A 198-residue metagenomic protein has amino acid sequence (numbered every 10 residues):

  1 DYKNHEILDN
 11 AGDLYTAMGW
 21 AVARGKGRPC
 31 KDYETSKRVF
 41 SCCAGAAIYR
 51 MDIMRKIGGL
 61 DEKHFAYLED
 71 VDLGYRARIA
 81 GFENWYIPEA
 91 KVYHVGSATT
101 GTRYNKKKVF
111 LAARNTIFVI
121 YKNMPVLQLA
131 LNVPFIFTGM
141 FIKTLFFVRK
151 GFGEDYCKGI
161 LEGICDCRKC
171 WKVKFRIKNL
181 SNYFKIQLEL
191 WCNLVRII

Functional and structural regions predicted by a protein language model:
D1-A21: Conserved donor NDP-sugar-binding/catalytic core segment of glycosyltransferases
N10-A11, K31-R38: Short, P/G- and charge-enriched loop/turn segments at secondary-structure junctions
A21, I48-Y49, D70-V71, G139-T144 (+1 more regions): Catalytic-site signature of metal-activated, phosphate-bearing donor transferases, centered on the GT-A/GT-A-like
F40-K91: A short, conserved alpha-helix in the catalytic core of glycosyltransferases
N84-C192: Active-site-adjacent helix/loop segment of glycosyltransferases that harbors family-specific signature motifs
